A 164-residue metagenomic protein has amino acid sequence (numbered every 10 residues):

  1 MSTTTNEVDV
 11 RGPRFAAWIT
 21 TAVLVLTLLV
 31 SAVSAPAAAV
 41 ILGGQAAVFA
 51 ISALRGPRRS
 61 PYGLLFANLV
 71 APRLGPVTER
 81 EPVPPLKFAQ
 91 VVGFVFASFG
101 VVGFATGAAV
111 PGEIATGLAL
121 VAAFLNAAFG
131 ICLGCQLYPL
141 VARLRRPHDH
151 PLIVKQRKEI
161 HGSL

Functional and structural regions predicted by a protein language model:
M1-L164: Membrane-interfacial helix-loop segments of redox and metal-homeostasis proteins, especially TM-loop-TM junctions
